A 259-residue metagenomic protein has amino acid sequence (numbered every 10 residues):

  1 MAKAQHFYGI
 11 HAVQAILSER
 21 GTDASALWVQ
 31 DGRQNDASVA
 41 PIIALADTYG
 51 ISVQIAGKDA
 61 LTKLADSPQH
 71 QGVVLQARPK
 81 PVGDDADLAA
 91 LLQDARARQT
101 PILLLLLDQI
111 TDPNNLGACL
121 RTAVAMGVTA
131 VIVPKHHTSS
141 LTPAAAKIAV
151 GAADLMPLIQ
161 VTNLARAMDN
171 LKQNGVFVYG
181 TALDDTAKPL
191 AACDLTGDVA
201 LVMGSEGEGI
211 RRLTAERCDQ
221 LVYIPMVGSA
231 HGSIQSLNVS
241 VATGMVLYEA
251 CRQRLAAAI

Functional and structural regions predicted by a protein language model:
M1-D94: N-terminal positively charged helical leader segments and presequences
H11, S18, T22, A37-S38 (+3 more regions): RNA substrate-binding interface of SAM-dependent RNA methyltransferases
R33, P79-P81, D184-T186, E206-E208: Short glycine-rich anion-binding loops that position phosphate/pyrophosphate groups of nucleotides and phosphorylated
G57, R78, D108, P134-K135 (+5 more regions): Short beta->alpha connector loops at strand-helix junctions that form conserved, small/polar/Pro-enriched
H70-V74, K147-A152, T196-V199: Short, hinge-like loop/turn segments at secondary-structure boundaries
S140, K147-A152, E216-I259: Structured adenosyl-cofactor binding patch, chiefly the S-adenosyl-L-methionine
